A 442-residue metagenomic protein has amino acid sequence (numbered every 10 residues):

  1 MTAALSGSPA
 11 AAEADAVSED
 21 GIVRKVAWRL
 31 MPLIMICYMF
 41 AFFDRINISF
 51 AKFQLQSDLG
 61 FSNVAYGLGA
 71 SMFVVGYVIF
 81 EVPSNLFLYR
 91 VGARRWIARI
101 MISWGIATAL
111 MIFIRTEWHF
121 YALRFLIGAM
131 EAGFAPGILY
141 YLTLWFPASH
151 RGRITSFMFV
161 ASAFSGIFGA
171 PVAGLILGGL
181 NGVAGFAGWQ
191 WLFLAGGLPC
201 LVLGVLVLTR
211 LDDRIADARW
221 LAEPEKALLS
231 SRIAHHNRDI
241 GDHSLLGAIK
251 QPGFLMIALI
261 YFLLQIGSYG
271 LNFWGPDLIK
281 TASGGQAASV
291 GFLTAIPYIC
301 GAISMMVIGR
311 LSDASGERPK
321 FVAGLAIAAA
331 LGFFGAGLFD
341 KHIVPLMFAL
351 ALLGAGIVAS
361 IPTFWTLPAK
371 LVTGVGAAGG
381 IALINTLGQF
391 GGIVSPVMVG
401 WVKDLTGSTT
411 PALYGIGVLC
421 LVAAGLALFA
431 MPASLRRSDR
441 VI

Functional and structural regions predicted by a protein language model:
I48-S49, A248-I308, I361, W365 (+1 more regions): Extracytoplasmic gate region of multi-pass secondary transporters
G60, G92, F113-H119, M130 (+4 more regions): Helix-breaking motifs and short loop linkers at transmembrane-helix boundaries and internal kinks in secondary membrane
I79-W118: Conserved MFS/SLC helix-loop-helix module at the cytosolic interface between two early adjacent transmembrane helices
Y89-M101, D313-A326: Cytoplasmic membrane-interface "Motif A"-like loop-to-helix N-cap segments of 12-TM Major Facilitator Superfamily
L123-V160: Cytoplasmic helix-loop-helix junction between adjacent transmembrane helices in 12-TM secondary transporters
R153-L177, P199-C200, N385-S395: Glycine-rich segments within core transmembrane alpha-helices of 12-TM secondary carriers
R318-L367: C-terminal transmembrane helical hairpin of 12-TM major facilitator-type secondary transporters
L371-S408, I416: A late C-terminal transmembrane helix in Major Facilitator Superfamily
